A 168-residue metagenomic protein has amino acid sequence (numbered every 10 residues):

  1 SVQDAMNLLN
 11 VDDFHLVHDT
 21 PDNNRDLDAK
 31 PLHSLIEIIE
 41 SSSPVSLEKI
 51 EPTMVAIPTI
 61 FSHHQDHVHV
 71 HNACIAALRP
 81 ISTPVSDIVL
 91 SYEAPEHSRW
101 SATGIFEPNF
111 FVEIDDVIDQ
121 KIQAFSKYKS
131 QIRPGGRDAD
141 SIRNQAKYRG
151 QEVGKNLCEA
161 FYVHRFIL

Functional and structural regions predicted by a protein language model:
S1-D13, D26-K30, V85-L168: The feature marks non-catalytic terminal segments
S1-V85, V153-N156: Active-site beta-strand->loop->alpha-helix modules in alpha/beta enzyme cores, enriched in Gly/His/Asp(Glu)
